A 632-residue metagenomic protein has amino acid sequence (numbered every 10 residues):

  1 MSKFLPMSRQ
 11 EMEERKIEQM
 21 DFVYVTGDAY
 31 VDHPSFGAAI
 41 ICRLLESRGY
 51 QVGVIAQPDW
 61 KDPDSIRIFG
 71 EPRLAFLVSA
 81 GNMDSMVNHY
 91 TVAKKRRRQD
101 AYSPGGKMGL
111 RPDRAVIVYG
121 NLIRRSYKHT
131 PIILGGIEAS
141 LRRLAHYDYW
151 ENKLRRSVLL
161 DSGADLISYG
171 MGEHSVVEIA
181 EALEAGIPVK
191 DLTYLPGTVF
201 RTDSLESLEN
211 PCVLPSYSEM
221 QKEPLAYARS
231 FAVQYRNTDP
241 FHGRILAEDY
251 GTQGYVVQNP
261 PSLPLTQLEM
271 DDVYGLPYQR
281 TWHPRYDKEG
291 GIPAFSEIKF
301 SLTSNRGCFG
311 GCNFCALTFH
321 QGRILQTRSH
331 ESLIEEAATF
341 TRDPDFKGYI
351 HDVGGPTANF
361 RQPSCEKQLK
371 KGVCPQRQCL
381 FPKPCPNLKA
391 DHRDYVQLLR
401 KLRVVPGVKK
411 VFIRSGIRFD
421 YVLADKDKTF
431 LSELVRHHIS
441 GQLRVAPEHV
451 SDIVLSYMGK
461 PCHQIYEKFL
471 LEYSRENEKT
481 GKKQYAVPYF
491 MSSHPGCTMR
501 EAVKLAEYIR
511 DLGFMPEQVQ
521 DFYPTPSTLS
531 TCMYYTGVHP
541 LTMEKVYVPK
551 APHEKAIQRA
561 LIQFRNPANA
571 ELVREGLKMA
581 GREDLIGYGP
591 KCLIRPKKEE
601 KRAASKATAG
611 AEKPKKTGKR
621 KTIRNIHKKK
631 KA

Functional and structural regions predicted by a protein language model:
M1-Q19, A29, A226-S301: N-terminal [4Fe-4S]-dependent radical SAM core
E11, G37, A56-G251, Q258-N259: Glycine-rich beta-alpha loop elements in corrinoid/cobalamin-binding modules across cobalamin-dependent enzymes
Y24, I55, D59-W60, T339-V487 (+1 more regions): Conserved SAM/AdoMet-binding glycine-rich loop
V25-D28, E289-A316, Y349: N-terminal pre-triad scaffold of radical SAM enzymes
K61, K190-D239, S262, I292 (+5 more regions): Terminal amphipathic helices with adjacent charged low-complexity linkers/tails
D84-A93, L141-R143, E173-E178, D203-E206 (+7 more regions): Flexible glycine/acidic-rich beta-alpha junction loops that bind and position SAM and/or redox cofactors in anaerobic
D165, V273, C308, L333 (+3 more regions): Conserved, mostly hydrophobic/aromatic
K371, R377, L593-A632: Acidic, low-complexity intrinsically disordered tails
